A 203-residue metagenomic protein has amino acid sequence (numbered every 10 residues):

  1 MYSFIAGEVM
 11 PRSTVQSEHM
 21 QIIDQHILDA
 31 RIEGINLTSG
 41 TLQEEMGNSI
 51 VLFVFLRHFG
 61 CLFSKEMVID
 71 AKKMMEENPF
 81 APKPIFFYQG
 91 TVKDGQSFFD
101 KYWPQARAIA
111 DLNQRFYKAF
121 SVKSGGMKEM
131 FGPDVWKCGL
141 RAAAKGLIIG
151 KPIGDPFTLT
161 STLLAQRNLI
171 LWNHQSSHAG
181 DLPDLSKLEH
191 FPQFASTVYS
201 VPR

Functional and structural regions predicted by a protein language model:
M1-E33, R203: N-terminal targeting signals for export/organelle localization
Q25-V51: A short beta-strand-turn-helix
L42-K72, K83-F87: Short active-site neighborhood of thiol/selenol oxidoreductases, capturing the structured segment around
G60, T91-V92, M127: Conserved beta-strand elements of beta-rich interaction domains across eukaryotes, especially beta-propellers
E66-A119: Structural microenvironment flanking redox-active thiols in thiol-disulfide oxidoreductases
D111-G180: Thiol/selenol-based redox catalytic cores and closely related redox-interacting motifs
A179-A195: A short, polar/charged loop-to-alpha-helix boundary motif
Q193-R203: C-terminal helix/juxtamembrane-tail motif
